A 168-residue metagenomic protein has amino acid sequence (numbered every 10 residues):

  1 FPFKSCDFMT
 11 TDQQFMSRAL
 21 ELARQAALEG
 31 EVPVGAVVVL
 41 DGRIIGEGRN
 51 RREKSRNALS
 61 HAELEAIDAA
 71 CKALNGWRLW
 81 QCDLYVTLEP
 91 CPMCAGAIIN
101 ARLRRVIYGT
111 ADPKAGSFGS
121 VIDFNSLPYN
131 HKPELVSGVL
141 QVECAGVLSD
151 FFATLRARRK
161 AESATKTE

Functional and structural regions predicted by a protein language model:
F3-E29, P90-E168: Zinc-dependent deaminase
A19, A23-A26, A36, A62 (+1 more regions): Small-residue (primarily alanine) positions within well-ordered alpha-helices, especially packing/interaction faces
G30-V34, W80: Short, basic and Ser/Thr-rich N-terminal targeting/leader segments
V34-G42: Short beta-strand scaffold segments in enzyme catalytic cores
I45-R52, K132: Short beta->alpha transition motifs characteristic of CBS
G46, E63-K72: Glycine/small-residue-rich phosphate/adenosyl-binding loop
K54-L64: A short, polar/charged loop-to-alpha-helix boundary motif
G76-L88: Immediate flanking context of iron-sulfur cluster ligation sites
